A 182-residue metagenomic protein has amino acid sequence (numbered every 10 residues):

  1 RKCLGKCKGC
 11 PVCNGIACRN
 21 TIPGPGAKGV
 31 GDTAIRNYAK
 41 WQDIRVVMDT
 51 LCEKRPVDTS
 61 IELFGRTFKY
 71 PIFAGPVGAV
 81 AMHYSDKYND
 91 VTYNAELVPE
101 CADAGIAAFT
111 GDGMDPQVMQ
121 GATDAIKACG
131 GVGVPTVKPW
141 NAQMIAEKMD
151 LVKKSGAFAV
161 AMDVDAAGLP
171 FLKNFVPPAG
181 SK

Functional and structural regions predicted by a protein language model:
R1-F68: An N-cap/entry alpha-helix motif that binds or orients negatively charged groups
R66-A79, N174-V176: N-terminal small/glycine-rich loop or linker at the start of catalytic domains across soluble metabolic enzymes
I72-G75, I106-G111, G131-V137, V160: Hydrophobic faces of well-ordered beta-strands that scaffold small-molecule active sites in alpha/beta enzyme cores
F73-D90, V134-Q143: Active-site mouth loops of central-metabolism enzymes
H83-D86, G113-Q120, D165-F175: Glycine-rich, proline-tolerant flexible connector loops at the mouths of alpha/beta enzymes
N94-A107, G111: Glycine-rich beta-alpha loop segments
V98-P99, D103, A128, W140-K182: Alpha/beta enzyme core
A107, Q117-M144: Long, hydrophobic, well-ordered secondary-structure blocks that form the structural core and pocket-lining surfaces
